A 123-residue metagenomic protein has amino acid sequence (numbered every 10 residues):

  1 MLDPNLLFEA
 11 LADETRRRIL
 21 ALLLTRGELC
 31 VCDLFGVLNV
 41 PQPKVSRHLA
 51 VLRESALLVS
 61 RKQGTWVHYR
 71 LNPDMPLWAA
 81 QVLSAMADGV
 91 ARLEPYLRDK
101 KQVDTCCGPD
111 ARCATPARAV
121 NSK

Functional and structural regions predicted by a protein language model:
L2-D3, T25, L77-K123: Amphipathic alpha-helical dimerization/coiled-coil segments that flank or bridge DNA-binding/regulatory modules
L2-P43, W66-M75: N-terminal helix-turn-helix DNA-binding core of bacterial DNA-binding proteins
E9, A21, R53, V59 (+1 more regions): A cross-family signal for key residues in well-ordered alpha-helices that form functional helical elements
E14-R17, L29, L58, Y96 (+1 more regions): A general structural signal for well-ordered secondary-structure junctions
G36, R47, R53-E54: Alpha-helical residues within the helix-turn-helix
P41, H48-L49: Intrinsically disordered, low-complexity linker/tail regions enriched in Pro/Ser/Thr and polar/acidic residues
E54-Q63, R70-L71: Beta-hairpin "wing" of winged helix-turn-helix
